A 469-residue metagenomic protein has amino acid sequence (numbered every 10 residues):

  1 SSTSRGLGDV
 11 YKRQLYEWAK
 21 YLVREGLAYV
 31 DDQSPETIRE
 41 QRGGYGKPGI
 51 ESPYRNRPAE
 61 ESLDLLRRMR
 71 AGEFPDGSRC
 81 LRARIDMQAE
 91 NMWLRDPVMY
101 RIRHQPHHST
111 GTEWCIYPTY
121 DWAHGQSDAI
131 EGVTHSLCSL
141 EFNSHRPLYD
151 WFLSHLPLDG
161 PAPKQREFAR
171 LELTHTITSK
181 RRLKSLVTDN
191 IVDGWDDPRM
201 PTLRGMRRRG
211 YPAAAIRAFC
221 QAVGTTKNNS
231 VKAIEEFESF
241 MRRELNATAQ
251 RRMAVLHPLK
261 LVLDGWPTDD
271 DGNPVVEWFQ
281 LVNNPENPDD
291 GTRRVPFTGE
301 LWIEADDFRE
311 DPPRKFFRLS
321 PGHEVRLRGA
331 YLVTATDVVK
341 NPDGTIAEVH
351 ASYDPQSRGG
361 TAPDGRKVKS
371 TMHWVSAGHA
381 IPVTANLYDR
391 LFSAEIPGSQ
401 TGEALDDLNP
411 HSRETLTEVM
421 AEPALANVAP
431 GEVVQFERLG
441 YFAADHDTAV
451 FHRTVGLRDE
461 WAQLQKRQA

Functional and structural regions predicted by a protein language model:
S1-Y11: Single conserved hydrophobic/aromatic residue that forms the stacking wall/gate of nucleotide- or nucleobase-binding
D9, S34-E36, F219, A233: Residue-level "edge-of-site" marker
Q14, W114-C115, E141, R208 (+2 more regions): Secondary-structure capping and boundary motifs in well-ordered enzyme cores
Y16-V23, R84, T134, R146-L153 (+4 more regions): Short, well-ordered alpha-helical packing segments
Y21-R182, Q250, H257-L259, L263-D354: Active-site cores that bind ATP or allylic diphosphates and position pyrophosphate for catalysis
T110-T112, M200, V428: Short hydrophobic "helix-edge" motifs at membrane interfaces and signal-peptide entry regions
P163-F240, E244: Long, charged, mostly alpha-helical binding arms that flank functional sites
F219-A469: Substrate/cofactor-recognition hotspot
